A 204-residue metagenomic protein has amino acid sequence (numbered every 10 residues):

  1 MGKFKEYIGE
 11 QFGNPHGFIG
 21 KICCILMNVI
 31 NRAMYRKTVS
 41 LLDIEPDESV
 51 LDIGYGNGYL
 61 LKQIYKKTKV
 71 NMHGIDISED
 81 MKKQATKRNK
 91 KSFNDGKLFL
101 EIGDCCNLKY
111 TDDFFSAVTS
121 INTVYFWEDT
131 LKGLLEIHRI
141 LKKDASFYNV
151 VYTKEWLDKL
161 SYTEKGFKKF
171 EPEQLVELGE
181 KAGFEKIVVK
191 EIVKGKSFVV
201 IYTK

Functional and structural regions predicted by a protein language model:
M1-I19: N-terminal, positively charged/glycine-rich alpha-helical extensions of SAM-dependent methyltransferases
I19-K37, K168: Conserved SAM-binding loop and adjacent beta-strand
L51-N107: Class I SAM-dependent methyltransferase SAM/SAH-binding core
C106-A117: A short acidic, Gly/Pro-enriched loop at the edge of an enzyme's catalytic core that lines a small-molecule cofactor
S116-D129: A short SAM/SAH-binding and catalytic strip from SAM-dependent methyltransferases
L131-K143: A short glycine-rich, Lys/Arg-flanked "PGG" loop and its adjoining helix->strand segment in the class I
D144-V151: Conserved beta-strand signature within the Rossmann-like core of class I S-adenosyl-L-methionine
G183, E191-K204: Core SAM-dependent methyltransferase catalytic element
